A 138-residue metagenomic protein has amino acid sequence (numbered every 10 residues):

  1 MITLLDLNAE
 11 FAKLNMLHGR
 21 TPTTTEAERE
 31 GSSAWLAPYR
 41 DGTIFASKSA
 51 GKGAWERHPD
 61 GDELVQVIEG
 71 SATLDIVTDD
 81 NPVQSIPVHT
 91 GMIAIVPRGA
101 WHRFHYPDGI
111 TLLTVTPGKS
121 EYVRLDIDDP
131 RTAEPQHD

Functional and structural regions predicted by a protein language model:
M1-S47, A54-W55, Q136-D138: A short, N-terminal "cap"/entry segment at the start of jelly-roll beta-barrel domains of the cupin/DSBH fold
G42-T43, G61-E63, G109-I110: Short, surface-exposed beta-edge/turn micro-motifs
I44-F45, G53-W55, G70-I76, I93-A94: Short beta-strand segments in beta-sandwich/barrel cores
S49, P59-T78, V115: Short, conserved beta-strand element in jelly-roll/cupin
W55-R57, D62-V67, S85-I86, A94 (+1 more regions): His/acidic/aromatic-lined binding-pocket segments of jelly-roll/cupin-type domains and related regulatory beta-sandwich
T78-R98: Short acidic-glycine-tyrosine-enriched beta hairpin
P87-H89, R98-D126: Ligand-binding loop in jelly-roll beta-barrel domains
V123-D138: Acidic/histidine-enriched, glycine/proline-rich intrinsically disordered or flexible terminal extensions
